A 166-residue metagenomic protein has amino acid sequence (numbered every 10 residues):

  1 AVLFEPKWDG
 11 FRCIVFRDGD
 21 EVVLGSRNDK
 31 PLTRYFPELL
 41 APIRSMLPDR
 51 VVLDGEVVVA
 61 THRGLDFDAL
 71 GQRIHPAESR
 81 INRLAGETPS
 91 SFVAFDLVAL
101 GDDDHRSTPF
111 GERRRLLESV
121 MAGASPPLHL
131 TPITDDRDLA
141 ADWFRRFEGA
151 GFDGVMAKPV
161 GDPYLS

Functional and structural regions predicted by a protein language model:
A1-S166: Catalytic cores of nucleic-acid ligases and guanylyltransferases
